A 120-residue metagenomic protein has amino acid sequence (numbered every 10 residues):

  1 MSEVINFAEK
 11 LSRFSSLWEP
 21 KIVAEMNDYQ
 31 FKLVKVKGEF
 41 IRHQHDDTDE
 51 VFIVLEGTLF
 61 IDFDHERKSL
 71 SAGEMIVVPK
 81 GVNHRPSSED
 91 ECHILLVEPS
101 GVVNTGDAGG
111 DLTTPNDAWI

Functional and structural regions predicted by a protein language model:
M1-K32, G109-I120: A short, N-terminal "cap"/entry segment at the start of jelly-roll beta-barrel domains of the cupin/DSBH fold
N27, D62-E66: Short strand-coil-strand connectors
N27, L55-E56, S71-A72, D90: A cytosolic small-molecule/anion-sensing beta-strand core signal
Q30-D46: Conserved short histidine dyad/triad with adjacent acidic residue
R42-Q44, D49-V54, F60, K68 (+1 more regions): His/acidic/aromatic-lined binding-pocket segments of jelly-roll/cupin-type domains and related regulatory beta-sandwich
H65-K80: Short acidic-glycine-tyrosine-enriched beta hairpin
K80-G109: Ligand-binding loop in jelly-roll beta-barrel domains
